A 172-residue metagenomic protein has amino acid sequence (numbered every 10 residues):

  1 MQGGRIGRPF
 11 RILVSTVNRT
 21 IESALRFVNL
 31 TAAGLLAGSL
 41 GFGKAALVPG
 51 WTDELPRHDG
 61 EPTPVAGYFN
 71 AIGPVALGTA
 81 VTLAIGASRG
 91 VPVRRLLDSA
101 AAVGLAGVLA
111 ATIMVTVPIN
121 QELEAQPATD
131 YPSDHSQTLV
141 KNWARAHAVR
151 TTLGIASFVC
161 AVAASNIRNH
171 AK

Functional and structural regions predicted by a protein language model:
M1-S15: N-terminal amphipathic/basic-hydrophobic helices that include classical n-h-c signal peptides and signal-anchor
R8-R11, G50, A156: A periodicity- and composition-biased signal for non-globular, repetitive helical segments
R11-T20, D53-E61, R89: Glycine-rich, hydrophobic membrane-spanning regions of integral membrane proteins that mediate transport
I21-K44, Y68-S88, R94-M114, V149-N166: Hydrophobic alpha-helical topogenic segments used for membrane insertion/localization
A24-G78, E122-V140: Interfacial loop at the N-terminal end of multi-pass membrane proteins
A46-D53, G86-G90, V115-A125, A164-A171: Juxtamembrane transmembrane-helix termini
S99-V115, I119-A128, V140, A144: Acidic/histidine-rich alpha-helical segments that form the ligand environment of transition-metal centers
E124-K172: A generic hydrophobic-segment detector
